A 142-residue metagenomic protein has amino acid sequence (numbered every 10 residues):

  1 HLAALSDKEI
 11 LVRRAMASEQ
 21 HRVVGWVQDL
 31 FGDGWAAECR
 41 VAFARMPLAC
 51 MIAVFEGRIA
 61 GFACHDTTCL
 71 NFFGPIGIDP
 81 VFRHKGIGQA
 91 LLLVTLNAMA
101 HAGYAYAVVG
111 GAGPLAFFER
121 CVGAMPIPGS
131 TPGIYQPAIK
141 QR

Functional and structural regions predicted by a protein language model:
H1-L11: The feature marks a conserved, polyanion-engaging helical scaffold used by nucleic-acid processing enzymes and innate
L11-R22: A short beta-loop-alpha structural element at the N-terminal edge of CoA-dependent acyl/N-acetyltransferase catalytic
Q20, A53-I59, H65-D66, I76 (+4 more regions): Catalytic cores of nucleotide-enabled group-transfer and carboxylate-activating enzymes in metabolic and assembly-line
Q28-P80: A conserved beta-strand-loop-helix scaffold within acyl/acetyltransferase catalytic domains
F73, A107-G111: Conserved hydrophobic beta-strand within the GNAT/NAT acetyltransferase core sheet that lines the active-site cleft
I78, H84-N97, R120: Conserved acetyl-CoA-binding loop-helix of GNAT-fold acetyltransferases
Q89, H101, A112-Q136: Conserved active-site alpha-helix within GNAT-family acetyltransferase domains
